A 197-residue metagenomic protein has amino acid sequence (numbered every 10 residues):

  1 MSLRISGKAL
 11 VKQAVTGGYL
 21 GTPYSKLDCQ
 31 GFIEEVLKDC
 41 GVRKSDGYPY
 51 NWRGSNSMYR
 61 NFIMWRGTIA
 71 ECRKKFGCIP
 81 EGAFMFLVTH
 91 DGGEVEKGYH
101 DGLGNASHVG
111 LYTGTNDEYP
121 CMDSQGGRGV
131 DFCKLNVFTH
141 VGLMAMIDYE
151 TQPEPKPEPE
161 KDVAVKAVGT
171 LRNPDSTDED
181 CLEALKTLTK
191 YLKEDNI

Functional and structural regions predicted by a protein language model:
M1-R53, P80-E81, V88-H108, D123 (+2 more regions): N-terminal capping segments
L20-Q30, C72-F76, H100-D101, R172-E183: A glycine-rich, coil/turn loop motif that links secondary-structure elements
I63-K75: Short alpha-helix capping/helix-loop boundary micro-motifs
P80-F84, N116-D117: Loop/turn elements at helix/coil->beta-strand transitions in domains of secreted/extracellular proteins
H108-G114: Short beta-strand-centered aromatic/proline hotspots
D117-P120, Q125-D148: Active-site signature of cysteine proteases
H140-E158, N173: Low-complexity, Gly/Ser/Thr/Pro-rich intrinsically disordered linker/tail segments
E160-I197: Short, low-complexity, charged amphipathic interaction modules
